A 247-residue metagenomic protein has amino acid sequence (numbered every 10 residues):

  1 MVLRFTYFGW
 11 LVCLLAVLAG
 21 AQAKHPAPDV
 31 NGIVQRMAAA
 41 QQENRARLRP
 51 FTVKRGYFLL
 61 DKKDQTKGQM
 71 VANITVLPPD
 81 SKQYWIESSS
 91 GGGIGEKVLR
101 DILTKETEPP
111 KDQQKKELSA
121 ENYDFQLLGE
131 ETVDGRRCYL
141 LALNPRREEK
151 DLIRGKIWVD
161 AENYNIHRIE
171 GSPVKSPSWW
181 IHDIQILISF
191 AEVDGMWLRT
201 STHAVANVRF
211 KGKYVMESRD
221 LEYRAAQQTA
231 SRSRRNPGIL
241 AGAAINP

Functional and structural regions predicted by a protein language model:
M1-F5: N-terminal secretory signal peptides that target proteins for export/translocation
Y7-V17: Bacterial N-terminal signal peptides
Q22-R154, A161-N165, V174-I184, A191-L198 (+1 more regions): Structured extracytoplasmic
I169, T200-T202: Beta-strand-dense domains in secreted/periplasmic systems and polymorphic toxin scaffolds
